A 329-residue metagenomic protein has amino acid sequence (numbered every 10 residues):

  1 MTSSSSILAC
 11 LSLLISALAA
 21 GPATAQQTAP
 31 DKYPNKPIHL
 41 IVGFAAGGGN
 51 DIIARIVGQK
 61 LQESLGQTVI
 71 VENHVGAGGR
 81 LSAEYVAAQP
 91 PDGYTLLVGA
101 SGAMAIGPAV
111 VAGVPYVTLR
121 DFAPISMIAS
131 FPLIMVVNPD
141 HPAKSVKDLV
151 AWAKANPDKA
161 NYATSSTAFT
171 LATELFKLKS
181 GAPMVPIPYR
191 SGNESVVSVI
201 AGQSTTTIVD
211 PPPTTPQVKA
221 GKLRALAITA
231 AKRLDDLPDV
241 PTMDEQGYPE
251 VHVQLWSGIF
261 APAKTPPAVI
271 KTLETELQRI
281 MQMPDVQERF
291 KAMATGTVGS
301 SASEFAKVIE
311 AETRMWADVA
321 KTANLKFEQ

Functional and structural regions predicted by a protein language model:
M1-N35, E328-Q329: Short, low-complexity disordered leader/linker segments with a strong preference for bacterial N-terminal type II
T24-H39, Q89-T95, A143, K147-A160 (+5 more regions): Immediate post-signal peptide segment of exported/extracytoplasmic ligand-binding proteins
A25-R120, D158-K159, A168-F169, G181-T206 (+3 more regions): N-terminal (or domain-start) structured segment
A88-Y94, A109-E194, M243, W256-R289: Hinge/capping helix and adjacent helix->loop/strand transition within the periplasmic-binding protein
G93-G99, N161-A163, T205-V209, A225-A227 (+1 more regions): Paired acidic/hydrophobic, glycine-rich loop segments that form the ligand-binding mouth/hinge of periplasmic-binding
A103-G113, T170, E174-K179, T206-V240: A ligand-binding cleft/hinge motif common to bilobed small-molecule-binding domains
S130, T214-D285, A311-R314, E328: C-terminal lobe and pocket-closing loops of periplasmic/extracytoplasmic Venus-flytrap solute-binding proteins
R289-V308: Surface-exposed aromatic
